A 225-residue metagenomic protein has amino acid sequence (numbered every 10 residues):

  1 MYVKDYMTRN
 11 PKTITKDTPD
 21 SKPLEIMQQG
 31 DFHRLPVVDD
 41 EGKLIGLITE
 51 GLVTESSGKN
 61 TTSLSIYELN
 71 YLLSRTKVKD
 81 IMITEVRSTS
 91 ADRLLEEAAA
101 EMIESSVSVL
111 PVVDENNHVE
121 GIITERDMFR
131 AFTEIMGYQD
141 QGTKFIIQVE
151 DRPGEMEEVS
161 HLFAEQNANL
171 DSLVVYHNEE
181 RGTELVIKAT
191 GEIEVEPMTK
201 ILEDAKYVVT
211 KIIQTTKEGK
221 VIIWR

Functional and structural regions predicted by a protein language model:
M1-N10, E50-R87, L94-I103, I122-A164 (+2 more regions): Tandem CBS (Bateman) regulatory domains
M1-T49, S57-K59: Basic, Lys/Arg-rich alpha-helical nucleic-acid-recognition elements, primarily the DNA-binding modules of transcription
M27, L35-L52, M102, L110-R126 (+1 more regions): A glycine-centered beta-loop-beta connector
H33, S108, N169: Short acidic/polar active-site loop segments enriched in Thr and Asp
Q148, V186-T190: Short hydrophobic/aromatic beta-strand micro-patches that form the beta-sheet surface supporting nucleotide- or nucleic
R181-L185: Surface-exposed aromatic
I193, K220-R225: Short, low-order "capping/linker" segments at domain edges
K211-Q214: Non-catalytic regulatory/interaction regions at protein termini and inter-domain linkers
